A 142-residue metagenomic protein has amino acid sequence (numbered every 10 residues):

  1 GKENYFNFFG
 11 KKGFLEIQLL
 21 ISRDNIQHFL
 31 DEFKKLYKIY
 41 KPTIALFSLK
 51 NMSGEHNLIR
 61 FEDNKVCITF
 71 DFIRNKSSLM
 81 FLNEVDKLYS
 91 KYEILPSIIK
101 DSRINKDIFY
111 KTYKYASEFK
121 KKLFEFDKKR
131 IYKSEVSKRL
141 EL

Functional and structural regions predicted by a protein language model:
G1-E84, T112: C-terminal substrate-recognition/cap domain of FAD-linked oxidoreductases
K41-I44, K87-L95: Structural alpha-beta junctions
S77, S90-L142: Activity-critical C-terminal alpha-helical subdomain
